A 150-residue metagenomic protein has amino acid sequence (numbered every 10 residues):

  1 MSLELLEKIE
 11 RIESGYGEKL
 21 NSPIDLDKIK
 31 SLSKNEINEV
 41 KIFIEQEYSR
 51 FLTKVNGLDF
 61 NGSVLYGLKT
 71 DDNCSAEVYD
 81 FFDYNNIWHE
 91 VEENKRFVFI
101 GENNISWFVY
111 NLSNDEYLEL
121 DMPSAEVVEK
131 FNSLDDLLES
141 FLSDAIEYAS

Functional and structural regions predicted by a protein language model:
M1-W107, A149: A surface-exposed partner-binding patch
S31, Y117-L118: Glycine-rich, often proline-containing surface loops adjacent to acidic residues and nearby aromatics that form
I37-V40, P123-K130: Generic alpha-helical structural element
Y48-F51, Y110, F131, F141: Aromatic side chains
N104-W107, D115, S124-A125: Short, solvent-exposed loop/turn segments at secondary-structure junctions
E126-Y148: Compact, glycine/acidic-enriched structural inserts
